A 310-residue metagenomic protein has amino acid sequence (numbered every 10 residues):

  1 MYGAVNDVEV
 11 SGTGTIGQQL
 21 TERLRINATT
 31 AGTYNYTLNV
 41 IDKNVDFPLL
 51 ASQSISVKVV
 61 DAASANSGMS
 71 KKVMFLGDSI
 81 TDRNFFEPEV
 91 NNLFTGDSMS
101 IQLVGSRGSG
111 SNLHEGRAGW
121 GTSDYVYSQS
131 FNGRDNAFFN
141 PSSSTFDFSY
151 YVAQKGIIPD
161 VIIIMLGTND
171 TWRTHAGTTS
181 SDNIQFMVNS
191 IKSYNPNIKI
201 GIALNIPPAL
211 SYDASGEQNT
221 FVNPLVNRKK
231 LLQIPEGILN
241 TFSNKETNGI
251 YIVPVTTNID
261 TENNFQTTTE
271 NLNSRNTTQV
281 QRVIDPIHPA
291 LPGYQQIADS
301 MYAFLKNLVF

Functional and structural regions predicted by a protein language model:
M1-N66: Beta-strand-enriched, solvent-exposed domains that form extended recognition/catalytic surfaces
S56-V90: An acidic-aromatic substrate-binding cleft motif
M69-K72, D97-Q102, I157-I163, T168 (+3 more regions): Loop/turn elements at helix/coil->beta-strand transitions in domains of secreted/extracellular proteins
M74, D82-T178: Conserved SGNH/GDSL esterase-like catalytic core that processes O-acyl groups on lipids and polysaccharides
L76-I80, V104-S109, I164-N169, I191 (+4 more regions): Active-site-proximal beta-strand/loop segments in catalytic clefts of secreted hydrolases
S111-F146, D213-V222, N244, V253 (+1 more regions): Surface-exposed intrinsically disordered loops and tails
P208-N258, I287, L291-A298: Substrate-gating cap/lid alpha-helix
N273-F310: Histidine-centered active-site loop/cap adjacent to the catalytic His in serine esterases/O-acetyl transfer systems
